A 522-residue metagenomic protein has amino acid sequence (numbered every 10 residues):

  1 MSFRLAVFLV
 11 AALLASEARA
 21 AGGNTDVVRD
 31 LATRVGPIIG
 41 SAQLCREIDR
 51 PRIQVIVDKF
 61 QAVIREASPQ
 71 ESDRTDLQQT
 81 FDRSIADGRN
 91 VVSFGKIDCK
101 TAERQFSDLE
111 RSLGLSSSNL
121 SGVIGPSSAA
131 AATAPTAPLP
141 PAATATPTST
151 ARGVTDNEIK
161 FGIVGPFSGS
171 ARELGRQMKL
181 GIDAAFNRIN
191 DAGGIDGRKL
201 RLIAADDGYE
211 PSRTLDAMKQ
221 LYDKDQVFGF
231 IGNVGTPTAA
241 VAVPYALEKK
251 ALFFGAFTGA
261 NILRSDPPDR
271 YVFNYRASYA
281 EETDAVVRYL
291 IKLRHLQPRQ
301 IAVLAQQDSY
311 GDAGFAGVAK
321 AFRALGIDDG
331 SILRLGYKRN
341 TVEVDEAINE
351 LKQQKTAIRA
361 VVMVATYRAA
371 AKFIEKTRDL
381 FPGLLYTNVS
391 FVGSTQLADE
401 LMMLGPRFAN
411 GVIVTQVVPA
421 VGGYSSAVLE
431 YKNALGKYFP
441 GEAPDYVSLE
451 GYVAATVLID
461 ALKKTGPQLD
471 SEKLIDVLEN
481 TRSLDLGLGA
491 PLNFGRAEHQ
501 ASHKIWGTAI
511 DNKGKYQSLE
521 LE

Functional and structural regions predicted by a protein language model:
I53-T133, Q226: Compact alpha-helical subdomains of small soluble proteins
S93, K100, P147, E173-L180 (+4 more regions): Beta-alpha junction/loop-to-helix N-cap segments that form part of ligand/metal-binding clefts
P126-A131, K437-L449, I459-K515: Segments of small-molecule ligand-sensing domains
P147-T155, G162-G181, A205-P211, V234-G235 (+4 more regions): Extracytoplasmic "Venus flytrap"
F161, K179-R201, A324-D329: Signal peptide-proximal N-terminal region of secreted/periplasmic/extracellular or secretory-lumen proteins
R213-D216, N261-I262, D269-F381, V421-E430: Extracellular/periplasmic Venus flytrap/periplasmic-binding protein
L221-V234, F254-A256, Q300-A305, T356-Y367 (+3 more regions): Periplasmic-binding protein-like
D269, I374-Y452, W506, Y516-E522: Extracellular/periplasmic periplasmic-binding protein-like sensory domains
